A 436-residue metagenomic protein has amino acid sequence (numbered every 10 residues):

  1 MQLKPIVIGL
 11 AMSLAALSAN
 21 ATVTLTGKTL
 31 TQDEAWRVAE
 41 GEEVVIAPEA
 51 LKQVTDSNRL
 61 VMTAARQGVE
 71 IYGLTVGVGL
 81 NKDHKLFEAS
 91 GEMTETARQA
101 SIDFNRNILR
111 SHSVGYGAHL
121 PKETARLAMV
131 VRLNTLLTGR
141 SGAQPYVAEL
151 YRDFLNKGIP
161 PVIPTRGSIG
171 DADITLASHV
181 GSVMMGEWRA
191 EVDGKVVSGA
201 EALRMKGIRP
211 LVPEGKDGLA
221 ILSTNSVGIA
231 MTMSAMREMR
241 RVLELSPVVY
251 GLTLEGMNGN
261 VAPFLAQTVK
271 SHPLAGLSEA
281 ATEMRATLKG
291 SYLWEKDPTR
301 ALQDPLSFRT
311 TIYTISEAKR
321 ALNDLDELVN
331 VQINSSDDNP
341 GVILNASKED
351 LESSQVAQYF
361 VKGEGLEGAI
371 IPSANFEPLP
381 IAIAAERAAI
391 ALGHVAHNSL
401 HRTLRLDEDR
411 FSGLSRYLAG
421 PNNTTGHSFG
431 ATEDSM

Functional and structural regions predicted by a protein language model:
M1-V7: Bacterial N-terminal signal peptides that target proteins for export
S13-N20: N-terminal signal peptide c-region/cleavage motif recognized by signal peptidases
A21-G68: N- or domain-start disorder-to-order transition segments that initiate the globular core
L80-I102: Glycine-rich loop at the start of a catalytic domain that most often binds anionic cofactors/ligands
R110-L274: Active-site cavity-forming subdomains of large catalytic enzyme subunits
A230, A266-K270, A369-S373, R416-H427: Short beta-alpha connecting loops at secondary-structure transitions that line or flank enzyme active sites
L254-H397: Accessory "access/gating" subregions that flank catalytic or transport cores
E377-M436: C-terminal catalytic subdomain
